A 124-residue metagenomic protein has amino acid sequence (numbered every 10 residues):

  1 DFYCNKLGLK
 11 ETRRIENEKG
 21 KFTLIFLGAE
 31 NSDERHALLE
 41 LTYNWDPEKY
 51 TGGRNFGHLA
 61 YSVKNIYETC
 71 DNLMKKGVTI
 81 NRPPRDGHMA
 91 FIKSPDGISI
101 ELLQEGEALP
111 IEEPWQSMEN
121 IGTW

Functional and structural regions predicted by a protein language model:
D1-H36: Core segments of cupin and vicinal oxygen chelate
Y3, Y50, F91-S94: A general structural signal for stabilizing positions within well-ordered secondary structure
T12-E16, T23-F26, Y61, Y67-W124: Vicinal oxygen chelate
E30-R35, D46-E48, I66: Short, charged/polar surface micro-motifs in flexible loops or helix N-caps
S32-A37, G97-E101: Short, charged/polar, Gly/Pro-enriched secondary-structure boundary elements
Y50-G53, R82: Short histidine-centered beta-strand/loop micro-motifs that create catalytic or ligand/metal-coordination sites
R54-H58: Eukaryotic phosphotyrosine signaling hubs
